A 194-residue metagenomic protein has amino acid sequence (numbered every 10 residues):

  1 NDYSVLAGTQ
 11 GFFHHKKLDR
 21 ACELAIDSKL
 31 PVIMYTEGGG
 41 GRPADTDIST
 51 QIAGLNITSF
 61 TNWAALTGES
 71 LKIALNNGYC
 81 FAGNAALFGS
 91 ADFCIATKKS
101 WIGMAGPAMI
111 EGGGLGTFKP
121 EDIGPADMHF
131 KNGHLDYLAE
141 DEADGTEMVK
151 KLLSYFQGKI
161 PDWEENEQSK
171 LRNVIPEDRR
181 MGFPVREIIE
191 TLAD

Functional and structural regions predicted by a protein language model:
N1-D2, K17-A44: A structural preference for short, pocket-lining loop segments at secondary-structure junctions
D2, L6, E140-D194: Intrinsically disordered, low-complexity segments enriched in small/flexible residues
S4-F13, T46-Q51: Flexible beta-alpha connector loops of hexameric P-loop NTPases
A7-G8, D45, M104-G106, E111-G112 (+4 more regions): Generic structural "secondary-structure junction" signal
A7-H15, N77, F118-K119: Alpha-helix N-cap/helix-initiation motif
F13-K17, G83, G89, P184: Charged, alpha-helix-enriched surfaces in structured cytosolic catalytic cores of large nucleotide-utilizing machines
S28-I33, A91, R179-F183, T191: Basic, glycine-enriched DNA-binding surface that flanks or lies within the catalytic cores of DNA
T36-P161: Conserved catalytic cores of soluble enzyme domains, especially glycine-rich substrate-binding beta-alpha loops
